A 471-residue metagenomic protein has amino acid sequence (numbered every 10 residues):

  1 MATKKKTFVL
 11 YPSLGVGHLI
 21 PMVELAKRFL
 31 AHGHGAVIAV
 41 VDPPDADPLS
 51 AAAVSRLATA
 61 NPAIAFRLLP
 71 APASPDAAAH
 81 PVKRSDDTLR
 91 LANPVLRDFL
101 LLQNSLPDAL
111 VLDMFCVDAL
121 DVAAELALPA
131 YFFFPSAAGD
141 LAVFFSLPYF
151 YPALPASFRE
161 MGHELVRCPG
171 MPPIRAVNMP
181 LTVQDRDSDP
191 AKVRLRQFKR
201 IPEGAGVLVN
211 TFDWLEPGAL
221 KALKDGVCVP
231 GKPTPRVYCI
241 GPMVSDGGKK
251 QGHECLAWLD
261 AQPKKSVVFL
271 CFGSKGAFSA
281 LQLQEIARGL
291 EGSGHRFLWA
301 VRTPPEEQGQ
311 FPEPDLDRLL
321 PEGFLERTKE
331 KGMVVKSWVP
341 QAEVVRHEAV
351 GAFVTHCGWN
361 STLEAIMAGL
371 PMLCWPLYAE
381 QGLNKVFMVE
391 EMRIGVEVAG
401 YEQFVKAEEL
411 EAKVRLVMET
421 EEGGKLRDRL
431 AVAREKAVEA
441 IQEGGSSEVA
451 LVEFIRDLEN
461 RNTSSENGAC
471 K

Functional and structural regions predicted by a protein language model:
M1-K471: Glycosyltransferase specificity loop/lid
